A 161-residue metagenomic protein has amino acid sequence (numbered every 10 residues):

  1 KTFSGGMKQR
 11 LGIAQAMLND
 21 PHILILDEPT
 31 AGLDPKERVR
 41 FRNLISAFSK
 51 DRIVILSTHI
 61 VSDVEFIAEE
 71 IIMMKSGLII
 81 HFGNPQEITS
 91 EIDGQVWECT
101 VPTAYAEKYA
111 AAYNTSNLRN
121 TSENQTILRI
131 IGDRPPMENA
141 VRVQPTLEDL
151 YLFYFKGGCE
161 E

Functional and structural regions predicted by a protein language model:
K1-K75: ABC transporter nucleotide-binding domains
F3, F41, W97, Y151-Y154: Aromatic side chains
G32, I79, W97, E138-V141: Short N-terminal micro-motifs specific to bacterial/archaeal maturation and metal-cluster initiation sites
F41-R129: ABC transporter nucleotide-binding domain
N117-E161: C-terminal coupling/interaction segments
